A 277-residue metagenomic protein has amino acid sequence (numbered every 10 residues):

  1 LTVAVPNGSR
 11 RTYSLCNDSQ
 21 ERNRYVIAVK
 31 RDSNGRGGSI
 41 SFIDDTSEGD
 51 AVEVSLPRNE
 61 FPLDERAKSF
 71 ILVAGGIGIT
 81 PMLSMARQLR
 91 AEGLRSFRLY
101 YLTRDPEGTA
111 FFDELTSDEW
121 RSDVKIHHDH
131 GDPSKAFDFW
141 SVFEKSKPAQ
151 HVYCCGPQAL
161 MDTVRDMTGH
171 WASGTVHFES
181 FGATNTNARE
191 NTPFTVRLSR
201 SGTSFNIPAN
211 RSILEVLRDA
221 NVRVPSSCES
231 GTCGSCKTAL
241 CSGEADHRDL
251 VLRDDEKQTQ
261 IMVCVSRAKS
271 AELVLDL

Functional and structural regions predicted by a protein language model:
L1-A51, K68, T103-P106, E114-L115: Ferredoxin-reductase
P6, P57-R58, C241: Short, surface-exposed secondary-structure boundary micro-motifs
S9-R10, G202-S204, E272: Short, mixed charged/polar active-site loops that provide acid/base catalysis or chelate metal/phosphate cofactors
I40-R200, N206: FNR/FR-type flavoprotein reductase catalytic core
P81, R218, V222-H247, K257-S270: Local cysteine-cluster metal-coordination motifs and their immediate loop/turn environment, predominantly Fe-S cluster
H130, P208, S270-L277: Short flanking/linker segments adjacent to small metal-binding domains or redox-active Cys/His motifs
T192-P225: C-terminal accessory/binding modules appended to enzymatic or scaffolding proteins
